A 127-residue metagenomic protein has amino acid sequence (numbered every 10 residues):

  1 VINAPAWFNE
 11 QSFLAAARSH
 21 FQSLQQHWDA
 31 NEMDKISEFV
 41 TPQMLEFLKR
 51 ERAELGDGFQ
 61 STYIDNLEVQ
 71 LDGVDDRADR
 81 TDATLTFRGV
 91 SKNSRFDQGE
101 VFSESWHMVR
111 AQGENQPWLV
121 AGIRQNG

Functional and structural regions predicted by a protein language model:
V1, D82, R95-G127: Short beta-strand edge/turn micro-motifs at domain boundaries
V1-I2, W7-L14, L67-L71, G99 (+1 more regions): Phosphate-binding glycine-rich loops and adjacent basic patches that engage nucleotide phosphates, nucleic-acid
V1-T62: Core segments of small alpha/beta cavity-forming domains
A4, Q11, Q43, G58 (+5 more regions): Surface-exposed loop/turn and secondary-structure junction residues enriched for glycine/proline
F13, F21, F87-R88, F102: Aromatic-residue hotspot detector
E51-F59, L71-V74, H107-R110: Intrinsically disordered, low-complexity boundary segments flanking structured domains
A53-L55, D65, E100-F102: Short, charged/polar low-complexity linear motifs in solvent-exposed/disordered segments
G58-D97: Surface-exposed, charged secondary-structure patches
